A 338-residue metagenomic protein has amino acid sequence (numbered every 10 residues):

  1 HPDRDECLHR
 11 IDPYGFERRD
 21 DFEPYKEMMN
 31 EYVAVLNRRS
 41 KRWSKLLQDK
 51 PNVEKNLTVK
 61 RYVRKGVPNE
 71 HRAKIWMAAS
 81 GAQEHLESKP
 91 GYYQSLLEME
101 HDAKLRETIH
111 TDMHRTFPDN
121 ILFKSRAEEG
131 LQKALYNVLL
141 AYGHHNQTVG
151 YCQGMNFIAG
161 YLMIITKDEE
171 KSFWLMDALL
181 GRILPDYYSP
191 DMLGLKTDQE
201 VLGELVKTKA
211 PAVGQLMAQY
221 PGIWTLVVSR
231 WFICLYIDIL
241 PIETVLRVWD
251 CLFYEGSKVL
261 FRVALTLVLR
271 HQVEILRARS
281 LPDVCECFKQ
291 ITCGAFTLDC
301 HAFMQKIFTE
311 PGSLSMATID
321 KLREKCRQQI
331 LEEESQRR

Functional and structural regions predicted by a protein language model:
H1-Y142, M163, E324-R338: N-terminal transition regions in large eukaryotic proteins
P2, G15, D21-N30, A34-R42 (+2 more regions): C-terminal regulatory/linker segments that are acidic, Ser/Thr- and Pro-rich and often disordered or coiled-coil
R38, R42, E54-T58, Y62 (+18 more regions): Acidic, Ser/Thr-rich intrinsically disordered and amphipathic helical segments
M77-E84, Y93, F157-I158, D177-R182 (+1 more regions): Amphipathic alpha-helical scaffolding segments
Q94-V138, S172-S229: Alpha-helical cores of eukaryotic small-GTPase signaling modules
M192-S313: Alpha-helical bundle/repeat cores within regulatory domains of eukaryotic proteins
